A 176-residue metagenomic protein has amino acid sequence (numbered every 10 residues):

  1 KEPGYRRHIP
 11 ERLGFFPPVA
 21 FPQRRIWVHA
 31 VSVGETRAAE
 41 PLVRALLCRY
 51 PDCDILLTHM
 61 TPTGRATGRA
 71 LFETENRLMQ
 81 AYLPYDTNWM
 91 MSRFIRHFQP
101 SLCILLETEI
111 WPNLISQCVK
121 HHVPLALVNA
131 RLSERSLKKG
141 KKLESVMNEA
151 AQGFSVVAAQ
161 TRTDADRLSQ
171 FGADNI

Functional and structural regions predicted by a protein language model:
K1-I176: Active-site and donor-binding regions of nucleotide-sugar-utilizing enzymes
